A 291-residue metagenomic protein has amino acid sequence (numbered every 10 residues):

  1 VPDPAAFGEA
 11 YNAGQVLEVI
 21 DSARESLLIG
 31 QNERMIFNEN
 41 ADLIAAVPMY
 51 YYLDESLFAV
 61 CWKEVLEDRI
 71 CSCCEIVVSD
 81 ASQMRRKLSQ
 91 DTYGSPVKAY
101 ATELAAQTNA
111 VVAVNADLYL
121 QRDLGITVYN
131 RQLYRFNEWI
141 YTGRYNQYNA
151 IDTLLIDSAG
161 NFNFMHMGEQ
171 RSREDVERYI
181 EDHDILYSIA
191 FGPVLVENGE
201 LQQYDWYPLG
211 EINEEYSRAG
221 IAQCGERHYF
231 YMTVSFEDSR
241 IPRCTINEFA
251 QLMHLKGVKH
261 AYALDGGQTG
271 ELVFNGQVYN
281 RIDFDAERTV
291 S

Functional and structural regions predicted by a protein language model:
V1-S291: Gly/Ser/Thr/Pro-rich low-complexity, intrinsically disordered segments
